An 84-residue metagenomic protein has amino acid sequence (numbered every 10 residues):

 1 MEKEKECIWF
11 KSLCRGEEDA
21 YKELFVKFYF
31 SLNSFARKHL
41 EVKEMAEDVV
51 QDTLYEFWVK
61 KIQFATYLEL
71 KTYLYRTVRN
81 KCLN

Functional and structural regions predicted by a protein language model:
M1-F30: N-terminal module of bacterial RNA polymerase sigma factors
I8, D52, Y73, K81: Active-site phosphate/pyrophosphate-handling residues
K11, K22, S34, Y55 (+2 more regions): A cross-family signal for key residues in well-ordered alpha-helices that form functional helical elements
C14-K22, N33-D52: Short, charged helix-capping/linker segments at alpha-helix termini
C14-R15, L54-E69: Sigma70-family region 2
E23, S31, M45, A65 (+1 more regions): Amphipathic alpha-helical recognition patches that constitute DNA-binding helices
Y29, Q51, R79: ATP/adenylate-binding site constellation spanning eukaryotic-like Ser/Thr protein kinases, ABC-transporter
L32, A36, K61, L74 (+1 more regions): Hydrophobic-face residues of short alpha-helical interaction/recognition segments
